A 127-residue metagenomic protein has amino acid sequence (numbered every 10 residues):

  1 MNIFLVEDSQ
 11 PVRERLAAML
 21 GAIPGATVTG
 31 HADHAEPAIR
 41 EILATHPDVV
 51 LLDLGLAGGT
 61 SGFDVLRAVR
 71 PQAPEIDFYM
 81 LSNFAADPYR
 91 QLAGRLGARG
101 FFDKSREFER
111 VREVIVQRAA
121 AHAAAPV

Functional and structural regions predicted by a protein language model:
E7: Conserved acidic carboxylate
Q10-G30: Two-component/phosphorelay signaling modules centered on CheY-like receiver
H31-V49: Acidic, metal-coordinating helix/loop segments flanking the phosphotransfer/catalytic sites of two-component signaling
D53-L66: Conserved phosphotransfer microenvironments
F63-E75: Short amphipathic alpha-helix used as the core "switch/output" element in two-component signaling
A85-F102, R106: Alpha4 helix (beta4-alpha4-beta5 surface) of REC/receiver domains from two-component response regulators
P88, R106-A119: C-terminal output helix
